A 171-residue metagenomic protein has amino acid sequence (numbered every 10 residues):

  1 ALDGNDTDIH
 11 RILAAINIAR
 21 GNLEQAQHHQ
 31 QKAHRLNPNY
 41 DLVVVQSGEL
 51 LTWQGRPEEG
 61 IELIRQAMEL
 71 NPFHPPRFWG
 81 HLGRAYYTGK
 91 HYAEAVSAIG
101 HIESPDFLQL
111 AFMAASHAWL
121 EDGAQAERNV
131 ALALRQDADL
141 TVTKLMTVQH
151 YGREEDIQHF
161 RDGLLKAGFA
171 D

Functional and structural regions predicted by a protein language model:
I9-L13, N17-I18, N22-D171: Alpha-helical protein-protein interaction modules
